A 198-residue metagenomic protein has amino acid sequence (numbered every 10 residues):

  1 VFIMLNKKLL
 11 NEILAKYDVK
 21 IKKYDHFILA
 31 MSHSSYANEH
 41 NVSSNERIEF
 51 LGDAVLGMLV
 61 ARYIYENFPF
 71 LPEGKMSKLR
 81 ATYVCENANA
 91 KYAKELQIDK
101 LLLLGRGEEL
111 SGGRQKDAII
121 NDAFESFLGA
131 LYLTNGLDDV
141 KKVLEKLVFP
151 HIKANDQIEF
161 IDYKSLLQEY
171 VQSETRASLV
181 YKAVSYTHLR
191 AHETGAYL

Functional and structural regions predicted by a protein language model:
V1-A196: Double-stranded RNA-binding/processing signature
